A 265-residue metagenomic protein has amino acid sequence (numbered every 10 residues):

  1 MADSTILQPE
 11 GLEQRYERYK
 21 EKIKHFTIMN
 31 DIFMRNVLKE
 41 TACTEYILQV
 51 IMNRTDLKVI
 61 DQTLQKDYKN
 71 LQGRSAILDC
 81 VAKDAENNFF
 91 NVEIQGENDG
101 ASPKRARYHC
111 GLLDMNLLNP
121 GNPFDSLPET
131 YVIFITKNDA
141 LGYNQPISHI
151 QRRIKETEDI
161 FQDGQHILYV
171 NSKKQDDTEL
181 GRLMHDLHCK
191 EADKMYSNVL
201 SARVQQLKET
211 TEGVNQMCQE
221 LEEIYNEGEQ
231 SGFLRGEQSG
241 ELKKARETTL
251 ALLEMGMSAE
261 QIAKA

Functional and structural regions predicted by a protein language model:
M1-D163, D176, S231: Accessory alpha/beta interaction modules
A2-K24, I28, I32, F90-Q95 (+2 more regions): Short, charged alpha-helical interaction segments and adjacent helix-coil junctions
F134, Y169-N171: Short, well-ordered beta-strand micro-motif
I154-D163, N171-K173, L183, L187-K190: Low-complexity, glycine/alanine/valine/leucine- and proline-rich hydrophobic stretches
